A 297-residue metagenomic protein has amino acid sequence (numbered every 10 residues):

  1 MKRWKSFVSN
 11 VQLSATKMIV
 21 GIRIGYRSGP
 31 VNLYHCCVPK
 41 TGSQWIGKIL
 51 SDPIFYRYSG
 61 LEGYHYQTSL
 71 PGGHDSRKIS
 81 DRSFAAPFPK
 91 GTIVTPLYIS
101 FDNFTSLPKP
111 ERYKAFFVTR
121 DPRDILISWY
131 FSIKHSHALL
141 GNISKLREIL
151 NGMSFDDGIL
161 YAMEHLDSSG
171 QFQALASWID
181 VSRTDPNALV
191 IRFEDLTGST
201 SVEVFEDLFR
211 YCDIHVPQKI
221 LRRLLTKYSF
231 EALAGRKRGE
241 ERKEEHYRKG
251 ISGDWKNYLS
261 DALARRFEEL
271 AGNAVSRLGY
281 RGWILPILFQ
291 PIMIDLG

Functional and structural regions predicted by a protein language model:
K2-I191, G250, A262, R266-I287 (+1 more regions): PAPS-dependent sulfotransferase catalytic domain
S59-I79, R183-N257, D261, R265 (+1 more regions): The conserved 3'-phosphoadenosine-5'-phosphosulfate
Q218-T226, L278-P291: Short, flexible loop/turn segments with low-complexity composition
